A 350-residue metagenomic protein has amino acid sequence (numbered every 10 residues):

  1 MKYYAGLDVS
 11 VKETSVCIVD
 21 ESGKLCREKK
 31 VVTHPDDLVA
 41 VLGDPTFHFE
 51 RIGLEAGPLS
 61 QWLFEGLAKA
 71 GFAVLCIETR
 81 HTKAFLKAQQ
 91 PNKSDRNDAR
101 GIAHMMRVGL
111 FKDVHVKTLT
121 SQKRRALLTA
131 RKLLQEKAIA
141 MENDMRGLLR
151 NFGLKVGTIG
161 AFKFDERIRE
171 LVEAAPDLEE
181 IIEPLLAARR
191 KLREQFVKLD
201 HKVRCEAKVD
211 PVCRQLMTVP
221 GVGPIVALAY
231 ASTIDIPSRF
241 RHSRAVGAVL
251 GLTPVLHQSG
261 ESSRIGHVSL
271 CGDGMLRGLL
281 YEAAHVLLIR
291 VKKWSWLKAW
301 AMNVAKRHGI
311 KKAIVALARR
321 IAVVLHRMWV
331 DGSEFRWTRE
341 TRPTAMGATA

Functional and structural regions predicted by a protein language model:
M1-A350: A detector of single, family-specific signature residues that are central to catalytic or substrate-handling motifs
